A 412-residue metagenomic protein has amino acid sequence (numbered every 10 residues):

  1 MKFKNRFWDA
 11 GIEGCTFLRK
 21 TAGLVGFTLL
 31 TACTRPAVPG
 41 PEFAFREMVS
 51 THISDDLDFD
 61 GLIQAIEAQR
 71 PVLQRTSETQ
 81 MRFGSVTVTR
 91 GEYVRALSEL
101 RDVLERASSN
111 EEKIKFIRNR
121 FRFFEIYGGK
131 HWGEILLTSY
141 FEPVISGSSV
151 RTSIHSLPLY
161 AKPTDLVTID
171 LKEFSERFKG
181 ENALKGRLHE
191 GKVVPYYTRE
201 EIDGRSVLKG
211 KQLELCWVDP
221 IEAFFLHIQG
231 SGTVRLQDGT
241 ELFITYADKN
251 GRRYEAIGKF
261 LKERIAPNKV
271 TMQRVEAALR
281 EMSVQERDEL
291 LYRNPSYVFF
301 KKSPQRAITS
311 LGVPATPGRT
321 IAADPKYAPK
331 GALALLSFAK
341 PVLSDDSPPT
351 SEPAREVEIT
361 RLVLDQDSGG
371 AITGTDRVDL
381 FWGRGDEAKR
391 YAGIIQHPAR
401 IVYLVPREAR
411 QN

Functional and structural regions predicted by a protein language model:
R19-L24: Sec-dependent signal peptide recognition, specifically the positively charged N-region followed immediately by
T31-A32: C-terminal motif of bacterial Sec signal peptides marking the signal peptidase cleavage site
R35-P39: Bacterial lipoprotein signal-peptidase II cleavage site
E42-S303, T309-V313: Secretory/export targeting leaders with adjacent low-complexity proregions
P304-N412: C-terminal soluble interaction/assembly domains
